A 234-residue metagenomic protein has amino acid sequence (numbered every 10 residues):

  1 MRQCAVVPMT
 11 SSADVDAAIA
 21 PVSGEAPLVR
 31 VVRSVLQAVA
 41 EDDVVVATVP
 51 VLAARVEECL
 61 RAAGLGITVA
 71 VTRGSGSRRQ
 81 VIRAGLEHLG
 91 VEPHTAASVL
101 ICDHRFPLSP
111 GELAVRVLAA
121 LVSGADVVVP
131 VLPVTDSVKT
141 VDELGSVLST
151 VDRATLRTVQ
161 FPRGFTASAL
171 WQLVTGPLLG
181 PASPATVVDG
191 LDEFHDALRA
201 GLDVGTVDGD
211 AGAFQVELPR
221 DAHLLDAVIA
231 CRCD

Functional and structural regions predicted by a protein language model:
M1-A54: N-terminal glycine-rich phosphate-binding loop and ensuing alpha1 helix
M1-M9, S34-A38, G66, A182-S183 (+1 more regions): Actinobacteria-biased recognition of intrinsically disordered, low-complexity terminal regions
R2-C4, A97-L100: Structural motif
R61-S98, T186: Short phosphate-binding loop-to-helix
D103-P107: The conserved acidic donor/metal-binding loop of glycosyltransferases
L108-G205: Conserved core of the sugar-phosphate nucleotidyltransferase
V204-D208, F214-E217: Conserved active-site beta-strand element of glycosyltransferases/polysaccharide synthases
A213-D234: Hydrophobic helical membrane-anchoring modules
